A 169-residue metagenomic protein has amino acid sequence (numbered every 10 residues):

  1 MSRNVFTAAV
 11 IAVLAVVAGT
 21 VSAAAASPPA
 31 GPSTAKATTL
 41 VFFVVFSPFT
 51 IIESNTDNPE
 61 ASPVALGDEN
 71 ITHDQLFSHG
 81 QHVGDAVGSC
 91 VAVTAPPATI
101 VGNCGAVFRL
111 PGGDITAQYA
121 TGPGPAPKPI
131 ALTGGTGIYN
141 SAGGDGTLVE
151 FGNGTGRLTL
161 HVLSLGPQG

Functional and structural regions predicted by a protein language model:
M1-I11: N-terminal export and membrane-targeting signals
F6, V17-A35: C-terminal region of N-terminal signal peptides and the immediate post-cleavage residues of exported proteins
P28-G169: Beta-strand-enriched cores of mature, soluble protein domains
